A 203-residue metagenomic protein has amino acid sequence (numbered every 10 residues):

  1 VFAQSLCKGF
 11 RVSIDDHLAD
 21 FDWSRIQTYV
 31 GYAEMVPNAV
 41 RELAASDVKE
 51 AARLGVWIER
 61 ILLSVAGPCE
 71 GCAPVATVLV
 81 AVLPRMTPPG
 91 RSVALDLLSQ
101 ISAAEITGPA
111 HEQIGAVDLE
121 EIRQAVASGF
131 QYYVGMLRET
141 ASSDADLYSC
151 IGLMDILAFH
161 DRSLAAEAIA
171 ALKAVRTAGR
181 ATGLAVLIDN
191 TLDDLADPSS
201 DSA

Functional and structural regions predicted by a protein language model:
F2-K49: N-terminal "cap/leader" segments of large eukaryotic alpha-helical scaffolds
P37-K49, T77-P84, P88, Q131-S142 (+1 more regions): HEAT/HEAT-like alpha-solenoid repeats
V48-E59, E105-H111: HEAT-repeat alpha-solenoid elements in large eukaryotic scaffold proteins
A51, C72, R91, D146-C150 (+1 more regions): Residue-level detector of extended alpha-helical repeat arrays and alpha-solenoid scaffolds
I58-S64, L97-I106, M154-A158: Hydrophobic residues within the alpha-helices of tandem HEAT/HEAT-like
E70-T77, A110-G115, Q124-S128, S163-A171: Short sequence/structural elements of tandem HEAT/ARM alpha-solenoid repeats
A103-R138: Eukaryotic alpha-helical solenoid repeat scaffolds
E167-A203: Glycine-rich, aromatic-bearing surface loops/beta-hairpins
